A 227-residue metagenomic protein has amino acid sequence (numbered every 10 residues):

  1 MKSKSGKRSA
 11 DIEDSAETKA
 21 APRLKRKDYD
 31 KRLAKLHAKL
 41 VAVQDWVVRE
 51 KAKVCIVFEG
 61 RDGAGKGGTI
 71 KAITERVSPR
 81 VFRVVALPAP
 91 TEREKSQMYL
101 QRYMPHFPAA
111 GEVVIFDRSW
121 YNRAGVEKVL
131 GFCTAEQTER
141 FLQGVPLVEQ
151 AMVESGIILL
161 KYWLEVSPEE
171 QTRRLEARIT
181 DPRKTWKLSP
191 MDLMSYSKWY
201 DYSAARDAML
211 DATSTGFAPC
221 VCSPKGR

Functional and structural regions predicted by a protein language model:
M1-R227: Glycine-rich phosphate-binding loop of ATP-dependent small-molecule kinases
